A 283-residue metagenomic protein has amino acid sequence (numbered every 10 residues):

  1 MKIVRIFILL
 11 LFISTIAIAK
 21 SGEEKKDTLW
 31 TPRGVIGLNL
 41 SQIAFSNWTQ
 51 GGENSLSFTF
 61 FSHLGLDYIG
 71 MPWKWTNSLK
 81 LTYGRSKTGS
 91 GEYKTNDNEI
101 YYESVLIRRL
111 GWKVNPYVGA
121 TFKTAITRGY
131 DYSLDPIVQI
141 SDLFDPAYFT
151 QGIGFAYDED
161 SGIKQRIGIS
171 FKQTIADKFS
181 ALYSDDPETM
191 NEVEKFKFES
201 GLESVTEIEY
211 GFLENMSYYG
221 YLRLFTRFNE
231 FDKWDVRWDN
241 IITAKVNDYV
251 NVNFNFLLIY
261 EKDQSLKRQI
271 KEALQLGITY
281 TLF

Functional and structural regions predicted by a protein language model:
G34-I36, N77, V118-A120, I153 (+3 more regions): Membrane-embedded beta-strand positions of outer-membrane beta-barrel proteins
L38-A44, G70-P72, L81-K87, F122-R128 (+5 more regions): Transmembrane beta-strands of outer-membrane beta-barrel pores
F45-Q50, G89-Y93, G129-D135, D177-S184 (+2 more regions): Outer-membrane beta-barrel translocator domains and adjoining extracellular loop/strand segments of Gram-negative
N47-G52, K87-E92, D135-S141, T189-E194 (+2 more regions): Extracellular loop and loop/strand-boundary signature of outer-membrane beta-barrel proteins
L64-Y68, R108, Y157-E159, I208-Y210 (+2 more regions): Residue-level signature of outer-membrane beta-barrel architecture
W73-W75, K113-P116, G162-Q165, N215-Y218 (+1 more regions): Repeated loop/turn-to-beta-strand initiation elements of outer-membrane beta-barrel proteins
K94-G201: Outer-membrane pore/translocation modules
I270-F283: Outer-membrane beta-barrel "beta-signal"
